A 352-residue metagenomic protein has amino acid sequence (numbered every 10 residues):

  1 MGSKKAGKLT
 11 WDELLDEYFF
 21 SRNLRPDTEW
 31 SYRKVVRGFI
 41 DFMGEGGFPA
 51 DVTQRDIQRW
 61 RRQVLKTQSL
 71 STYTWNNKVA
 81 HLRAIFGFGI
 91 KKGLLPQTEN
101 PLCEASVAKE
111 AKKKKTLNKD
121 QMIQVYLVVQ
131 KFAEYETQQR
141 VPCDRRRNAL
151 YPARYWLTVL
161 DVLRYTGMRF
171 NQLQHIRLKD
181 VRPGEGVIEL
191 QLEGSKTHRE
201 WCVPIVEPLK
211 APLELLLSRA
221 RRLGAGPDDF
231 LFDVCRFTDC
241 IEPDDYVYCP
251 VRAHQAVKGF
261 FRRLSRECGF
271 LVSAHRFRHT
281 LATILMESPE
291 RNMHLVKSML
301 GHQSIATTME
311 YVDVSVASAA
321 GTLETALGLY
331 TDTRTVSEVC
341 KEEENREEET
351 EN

Functional and structural regions predicted by a protein language model:
M1-K5, A326-N352: C-terminal secondary-structure termini that scaffold catalytic or DNA-interacting sites
D16-D27, V36-K114, F132, R146: N-terminal core-binding DNA-recognition domain of tyrosine recombinases/integrases
P96-Q97, K109-Q138, T197-P208, A225-D229: DNA breakage-rejoining catalytic core of tyrosine-based enzymes
T116, G194, L300-T325: Catalytic-site neighborhood detector that most strongly recognizes the C-terminal catalytic loop/helix of tyrosine
Q124-F170: Basic, Lys/Arg- and aromatic-enriched nucleic-acid-binding interface segment
D161, Y165, R278-H302, E310: C-terminal catalytic core of tyrosine-transesterase DNA break-rejoin enzymes
T166, N171, H175-L215, R219 (+1 more regions): Conserved tyrosine-mediated DNA breakage-rejoining catalytic core shared by Y-recombinases
E207-F270: Active-site/catalytic core of tyrosine-dependent DNA strand-transfer enzymes
